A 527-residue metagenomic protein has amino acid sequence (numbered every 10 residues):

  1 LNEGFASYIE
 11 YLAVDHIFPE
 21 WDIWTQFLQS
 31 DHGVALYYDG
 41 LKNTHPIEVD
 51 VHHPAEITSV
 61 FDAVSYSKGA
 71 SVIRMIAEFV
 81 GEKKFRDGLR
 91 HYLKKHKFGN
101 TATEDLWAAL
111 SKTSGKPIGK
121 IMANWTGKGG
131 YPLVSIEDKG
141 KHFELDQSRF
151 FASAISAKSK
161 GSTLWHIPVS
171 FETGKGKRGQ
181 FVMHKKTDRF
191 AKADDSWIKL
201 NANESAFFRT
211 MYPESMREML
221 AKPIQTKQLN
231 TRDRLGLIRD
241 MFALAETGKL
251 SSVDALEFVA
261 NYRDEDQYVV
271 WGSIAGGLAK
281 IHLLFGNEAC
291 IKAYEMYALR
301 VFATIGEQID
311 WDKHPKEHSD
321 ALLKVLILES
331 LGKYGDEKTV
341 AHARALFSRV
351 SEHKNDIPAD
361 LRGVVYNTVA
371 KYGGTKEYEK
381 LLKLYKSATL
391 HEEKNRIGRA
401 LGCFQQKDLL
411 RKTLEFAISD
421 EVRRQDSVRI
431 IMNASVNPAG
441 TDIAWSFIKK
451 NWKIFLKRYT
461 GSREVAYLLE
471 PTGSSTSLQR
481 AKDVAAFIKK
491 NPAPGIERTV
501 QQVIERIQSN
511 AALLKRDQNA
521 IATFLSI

Functional and structural regions predicted by a protein language model:
L1-K158, K280, N287, K292-R300 (+3 more regions): Hydrophobic alpha-helical and helix-loop surface patches within well-folded domains that function as non-catalytic
H32-G33, Y37, D62-A63, G69 (+3 more regions): Long, ordered, helix-rich scaffold segments
G81, H184-T187, N201: Residue-level detector of functionally special positions within alpha-helical transmembrane segments of multi-pass
K128-G130, T163, H184: Residues that act as N-cap/strand-start positions at coil-to-secondary-structure junctions
A152-I155, T187-F190, F208: A short local loop/turn or secondary-structure capping micro-motif enriched for an aromatic residue
S159-H166: Short coil-to-beta strand junction motifs in C2/discoidin
I167-F171: Acidic, metal-ligating active-site segments
